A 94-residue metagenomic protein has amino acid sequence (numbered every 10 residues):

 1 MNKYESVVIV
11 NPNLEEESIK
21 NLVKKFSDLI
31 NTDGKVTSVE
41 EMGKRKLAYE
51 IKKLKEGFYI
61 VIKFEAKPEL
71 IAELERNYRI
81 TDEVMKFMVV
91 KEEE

Functional and structural regions predicted by a protein language model:
N2-E94: Structured, basic alpha/beta domains of bacterial-type, RNA-associated proteins
